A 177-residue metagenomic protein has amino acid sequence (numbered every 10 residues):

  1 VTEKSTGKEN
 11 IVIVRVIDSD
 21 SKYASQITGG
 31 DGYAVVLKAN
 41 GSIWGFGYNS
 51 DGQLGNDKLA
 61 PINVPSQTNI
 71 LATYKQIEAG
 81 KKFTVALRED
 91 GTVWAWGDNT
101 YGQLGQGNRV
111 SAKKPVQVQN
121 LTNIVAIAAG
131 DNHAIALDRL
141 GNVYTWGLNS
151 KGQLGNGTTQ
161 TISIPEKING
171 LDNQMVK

Functional and structural regions predicted by a protein language model:
V1-S5: Append "Rare intracellular matches occur via the same short Y/T/C beta-strand/loop motifs
E9-D18: C-terminal edge beta-strand
D20, A60, A72-Y74, V110 (+3 more regions): Short coil/turn segments at the loop-to-beta-strand junctions that recur within blades of beta-propeller repeat folds
S25, D31-G32, G41, K82 (+3 more regions): Short coil/turn segments that connect the beta-strands within blades of beta-propeller domains
Y33-V36, G45, F83-A86, A95 (+3 more regions): Conserved core positions of repeat-based scaffolds
L37, W44-S66, W94-K114, L137 (+1 more regions): Short glycine/serine- and acidic-residue-enriched loop/turn motifs that recur at repeat junctions
